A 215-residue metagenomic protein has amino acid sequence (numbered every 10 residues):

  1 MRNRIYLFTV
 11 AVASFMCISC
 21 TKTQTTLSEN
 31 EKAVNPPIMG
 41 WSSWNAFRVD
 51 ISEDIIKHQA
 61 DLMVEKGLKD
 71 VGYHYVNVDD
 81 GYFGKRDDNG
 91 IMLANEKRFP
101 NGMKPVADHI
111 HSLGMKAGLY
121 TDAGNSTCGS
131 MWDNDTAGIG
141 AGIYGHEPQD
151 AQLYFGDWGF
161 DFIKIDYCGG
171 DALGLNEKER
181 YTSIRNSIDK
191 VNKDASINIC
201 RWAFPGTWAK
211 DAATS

Functional and structural regions predicted by a protein language model:
M1-T26: Bacterial Sec-dependent N-terminal signal peptides
Q24-K57, L62, A195: N-terminal module-boundary/linker segments of secreted carbohydrate-active enzymes
Q59, M63-G174: Aromatic-lined carbohydrate-binding/catalytic grooves of carbohydrate-active enzymes
M103-I110, I184-D194: Alpha-helix-loop-beta-strand connector modules within alpha/beta enzyme cores
A117, A195-I197: Hydrophobic beta-strand scaffold residues
T121-N125, N198-F204: Acidic carboxylate-rich catalytic motifs and surrounding loops in phosphoryl-/glycosyl-chemistry enzymes
D133-N134, A203-S215: Substrate-binding cleft/loops of secretory-pathway carbohydrate-active enzymes
N176-I184: Alpha-helical scaffold elements adjacent to nucleotide-binding pockets in ATP/GTP-utilizing enzyme cores
